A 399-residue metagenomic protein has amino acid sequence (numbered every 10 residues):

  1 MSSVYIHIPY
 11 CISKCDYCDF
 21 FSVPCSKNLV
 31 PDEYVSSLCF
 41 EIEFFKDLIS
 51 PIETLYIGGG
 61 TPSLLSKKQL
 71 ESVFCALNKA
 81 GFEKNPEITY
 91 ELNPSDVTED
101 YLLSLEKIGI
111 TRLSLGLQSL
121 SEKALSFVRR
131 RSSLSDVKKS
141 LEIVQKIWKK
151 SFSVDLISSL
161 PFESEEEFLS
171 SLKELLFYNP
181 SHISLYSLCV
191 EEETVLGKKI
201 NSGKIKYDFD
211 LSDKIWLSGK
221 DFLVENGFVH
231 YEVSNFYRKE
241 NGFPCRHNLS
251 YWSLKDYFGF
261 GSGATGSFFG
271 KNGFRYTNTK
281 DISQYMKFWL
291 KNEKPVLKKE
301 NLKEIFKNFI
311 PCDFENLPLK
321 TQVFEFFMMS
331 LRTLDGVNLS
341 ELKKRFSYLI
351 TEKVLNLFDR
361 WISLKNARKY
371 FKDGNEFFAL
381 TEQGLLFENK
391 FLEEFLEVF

Functional and structural regions predicted by a protein language model:
M1, S22-F45, P51-Y348: C-terminal scaffold of the Radical SAM
M1-S2, S13: Flexible, acidic/Gly-rich N-terminal and inter-domain linker regions that tether and position cofactor-handling modules
S3-H7: Short, hydrophobic/glycine-enriched beta-strand segments
P9-S22: Local cysteine-cluster metal-coordination motifs and their immediate loop/turn environment, predominantly Fe-S cluster
Y348-I362: Short amphipathic alpha-helical interaction segments
I362-G374: A short, conserved structural fragment
E376-T381: Minor-groove-contacting beta-hairpin "wing" of winged helix-turn-helix DNA-binding domains
Q383-F399: Short, amphipathic alpha-helical interaction segments positioned at domain boundaries
